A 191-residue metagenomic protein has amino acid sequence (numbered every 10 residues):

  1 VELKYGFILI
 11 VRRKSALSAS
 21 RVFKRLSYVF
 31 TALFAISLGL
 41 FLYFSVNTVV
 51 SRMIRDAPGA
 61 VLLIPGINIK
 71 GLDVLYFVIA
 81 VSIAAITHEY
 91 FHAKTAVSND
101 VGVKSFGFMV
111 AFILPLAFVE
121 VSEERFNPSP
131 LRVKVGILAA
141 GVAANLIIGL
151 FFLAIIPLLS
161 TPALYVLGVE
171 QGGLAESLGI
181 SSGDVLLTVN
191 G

Functional and structural regions predicted by a protein language model:
V1-G191: Hydrophobic transmembrane alpha-helices and their immediate loop junctions in multi-pass integral membrane proteins
